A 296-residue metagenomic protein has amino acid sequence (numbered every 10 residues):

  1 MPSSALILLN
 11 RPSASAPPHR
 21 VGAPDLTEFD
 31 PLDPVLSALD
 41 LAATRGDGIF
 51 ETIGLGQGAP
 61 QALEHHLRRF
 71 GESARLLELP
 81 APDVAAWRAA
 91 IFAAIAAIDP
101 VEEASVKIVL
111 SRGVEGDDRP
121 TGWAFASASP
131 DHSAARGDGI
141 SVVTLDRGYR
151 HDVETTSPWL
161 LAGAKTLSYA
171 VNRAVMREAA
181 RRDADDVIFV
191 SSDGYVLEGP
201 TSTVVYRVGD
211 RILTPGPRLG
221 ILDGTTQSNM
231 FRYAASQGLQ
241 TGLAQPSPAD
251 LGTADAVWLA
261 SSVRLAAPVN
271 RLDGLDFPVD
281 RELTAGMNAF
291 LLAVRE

Functional and structural regions predicted by a protein language model:
M1-A85, A89-A93, S111, G116-E296: Helix-start/capping segments and mature chain N-termini
A94-D99: Phosphate/pyrophosphate-binding loops at sites that engage ATP/ADP/AMP, CoA/4′-phosphopantetheine, polyphosphate
V101-V109: Ordered, amphipathic secondary-structure segments that act as subunit-interaction surfaces in large macromolecular
